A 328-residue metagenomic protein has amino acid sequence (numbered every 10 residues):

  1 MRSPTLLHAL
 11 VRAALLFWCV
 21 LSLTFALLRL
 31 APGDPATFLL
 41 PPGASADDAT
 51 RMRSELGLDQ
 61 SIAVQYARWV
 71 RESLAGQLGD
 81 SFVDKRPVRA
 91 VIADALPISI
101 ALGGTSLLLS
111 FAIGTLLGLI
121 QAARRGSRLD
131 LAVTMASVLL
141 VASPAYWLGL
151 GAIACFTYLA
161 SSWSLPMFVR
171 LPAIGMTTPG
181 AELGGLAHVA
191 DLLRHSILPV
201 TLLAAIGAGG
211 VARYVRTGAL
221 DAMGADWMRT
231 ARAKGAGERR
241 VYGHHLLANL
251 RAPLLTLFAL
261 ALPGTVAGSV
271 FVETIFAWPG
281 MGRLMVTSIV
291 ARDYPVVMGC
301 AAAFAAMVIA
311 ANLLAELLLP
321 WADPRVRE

Functional and structural regions predicted by a protein language model:
M1-T24: Hydrophobic secretory-pathway targeting helix
R2, L6, L10, M52 (+11 more regions): Hydrophobic alpha-helical segments of integral membrane proteins, encompassing both true transmembrane helices
R2-P4, L96-L129, A145, G175-E328: Alpha-helical transmembrane segments of integral membrane proteins, especially multi-pass inner/plasma-membrane
F17-A67, F156, A160-V189: Hydrophobic alpha-helical transmembrane segments of membrane transport/permease proteins and related membrane-embedded
A31, L140-S143, V266: Transmembrane helix irregularities
D59-T115: An internal, D/E-rich "acidic patch" concept
A112, L116-I120, G126-M176: Hydrophobic alpha-helical segments embedded in or immediately adjacent to the lipid bilayer of multipass inner-membrane
